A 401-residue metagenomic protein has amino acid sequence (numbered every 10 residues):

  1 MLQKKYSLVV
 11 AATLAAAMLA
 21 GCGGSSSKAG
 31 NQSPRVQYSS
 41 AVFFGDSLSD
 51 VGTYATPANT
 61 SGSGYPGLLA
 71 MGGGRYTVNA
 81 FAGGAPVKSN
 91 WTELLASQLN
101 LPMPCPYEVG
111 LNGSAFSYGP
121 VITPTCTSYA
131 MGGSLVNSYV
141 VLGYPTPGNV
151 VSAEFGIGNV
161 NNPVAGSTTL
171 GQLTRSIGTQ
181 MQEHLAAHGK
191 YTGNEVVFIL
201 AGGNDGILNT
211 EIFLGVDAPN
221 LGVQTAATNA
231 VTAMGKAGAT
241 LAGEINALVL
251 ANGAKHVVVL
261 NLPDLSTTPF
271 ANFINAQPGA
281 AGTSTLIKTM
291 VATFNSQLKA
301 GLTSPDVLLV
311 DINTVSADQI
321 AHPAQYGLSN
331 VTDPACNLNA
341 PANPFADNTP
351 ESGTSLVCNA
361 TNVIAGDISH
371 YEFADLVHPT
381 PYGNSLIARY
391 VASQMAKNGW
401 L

Functional and structural regions predicted by a protein language model:
M1-V10: Bacterial N-terminal signal peptides that target proteins for export
A12-A15: Terminal low-complexity/disordered tails
A17-G21: C-terminal motif of bacterial Sec signal peptides marking the signal peptidase cleavage site
C22-L401: Conserved active-site regions of diverse hydrolases
